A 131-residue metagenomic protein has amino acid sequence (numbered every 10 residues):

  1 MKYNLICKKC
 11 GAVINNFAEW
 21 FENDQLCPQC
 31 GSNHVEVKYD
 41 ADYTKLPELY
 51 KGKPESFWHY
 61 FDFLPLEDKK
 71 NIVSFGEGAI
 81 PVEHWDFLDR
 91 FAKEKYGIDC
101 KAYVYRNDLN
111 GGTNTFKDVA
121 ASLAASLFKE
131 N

Functional and structural regions predicted by a protein language model:
M1-N131: PLP-dependent amino-acid enzyme catalytic core
